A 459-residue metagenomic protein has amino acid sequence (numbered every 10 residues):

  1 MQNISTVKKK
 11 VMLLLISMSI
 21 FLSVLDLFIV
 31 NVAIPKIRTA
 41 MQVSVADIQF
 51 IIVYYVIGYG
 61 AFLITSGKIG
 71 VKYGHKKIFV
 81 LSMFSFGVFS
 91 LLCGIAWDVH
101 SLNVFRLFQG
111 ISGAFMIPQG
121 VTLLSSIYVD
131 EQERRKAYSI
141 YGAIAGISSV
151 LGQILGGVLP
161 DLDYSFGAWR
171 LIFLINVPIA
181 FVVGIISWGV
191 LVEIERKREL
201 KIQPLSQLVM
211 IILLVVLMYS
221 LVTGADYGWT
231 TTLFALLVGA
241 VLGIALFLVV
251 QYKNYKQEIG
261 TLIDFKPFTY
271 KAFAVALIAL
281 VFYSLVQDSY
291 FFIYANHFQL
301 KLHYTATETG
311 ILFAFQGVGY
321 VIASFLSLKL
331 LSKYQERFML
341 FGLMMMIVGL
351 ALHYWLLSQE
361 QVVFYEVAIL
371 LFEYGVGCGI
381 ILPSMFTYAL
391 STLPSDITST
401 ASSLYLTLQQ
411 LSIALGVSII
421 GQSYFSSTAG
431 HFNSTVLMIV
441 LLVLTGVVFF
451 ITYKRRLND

Functional and structural regions predicted by a protein language model:
V11-L25, V30-V32, E258-L457: 12-transmembrane solute porter fold
A33-F62, S101-L102: Extracellular/periplasmic helix-loop-helix junction of adjacent transmembrane segments in MFS-like secondary
I37-R38, I69-G70, L155-S165, L221 (+3 more regions): Interfacial helix-cap and linker-helix signal at transmembrane-aqueous boundaries of multi-pass secondary transporters
A40-Q42, G74, I95-S101, H303 (+1 more regions): Helix-breaking motifs and short loop linkers at transmembrane-helix boundaries and internal kinks in secondary membrane
V53-G67, G113-S125, A314-S327: Central cavity-lining transmembrane alpha-helices of secondary-active solute carriers, predominantly the Major
L63-H75, P160, A323-R337: Helix-to-loop junctions at the C-terminal end of transmembrane segments in multipass secondary transporters
I78-L205: Helix-loop-helix hairpins in multi-pass membrane proteins, especially solute transporters
L162-I278, I311-L312: Hydrophobic transmembrane-helix bundles of small-molecule transporters
